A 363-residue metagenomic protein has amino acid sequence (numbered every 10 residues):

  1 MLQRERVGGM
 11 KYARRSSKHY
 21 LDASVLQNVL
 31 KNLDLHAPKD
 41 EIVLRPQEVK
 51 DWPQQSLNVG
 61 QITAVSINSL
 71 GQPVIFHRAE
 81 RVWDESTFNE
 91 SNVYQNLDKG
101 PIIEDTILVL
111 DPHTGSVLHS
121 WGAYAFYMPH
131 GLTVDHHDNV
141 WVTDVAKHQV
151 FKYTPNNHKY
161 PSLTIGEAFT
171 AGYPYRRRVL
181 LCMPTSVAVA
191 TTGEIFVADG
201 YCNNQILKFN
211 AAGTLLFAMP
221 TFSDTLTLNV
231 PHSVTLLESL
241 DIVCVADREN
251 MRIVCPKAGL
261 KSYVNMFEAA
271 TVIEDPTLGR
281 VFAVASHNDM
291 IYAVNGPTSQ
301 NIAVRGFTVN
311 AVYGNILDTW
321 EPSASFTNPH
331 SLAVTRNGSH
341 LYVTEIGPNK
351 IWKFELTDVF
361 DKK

Functional and structural regions predicted by a protein language model:
Y20, L30, V49-N96, P101: Beta-strand-rich domains and repeat architectures in extracellular enzymes and scaffolds, especially beta-propellers
K31-V59, T114-G115: A short helix->beta-strand "capping" segment at the edge of beta-propeller domains
L57-N68, E104-D105, Y124-N139, T170-E194 (+4 more regions): Beta-rich, blade/repeat-based domains predominating in secreted/periplasmic proteins but also intracellular
I75-A79, W83, G100, V142-V145 (+5 more regions): Conserved beta-strand positions in repeat-built beta-propeller and related beta-rich domains
Q95, E104-L108, Q149-K152, N204-K208 (+3 more regions): A short loop-to-beta-strand structural motif that recurs across blades of beta-propeller domains
L110-T114, T154-H158, N210-T214, K257-K261 (+2 more regions): Short loop/turn segments that connect beta-strands within beta-propeller blades
L132, I242-K257, S262-L317: Loop/turn-rich, solvent-exposed surfaces of beta-rich toroidal or solenoidal domains
T327-K363: Blade-level signature of beta-propeller repeat domains, shared across WD40, Kelch, NHL, RCC1 and BNR/Asp-box propellers
